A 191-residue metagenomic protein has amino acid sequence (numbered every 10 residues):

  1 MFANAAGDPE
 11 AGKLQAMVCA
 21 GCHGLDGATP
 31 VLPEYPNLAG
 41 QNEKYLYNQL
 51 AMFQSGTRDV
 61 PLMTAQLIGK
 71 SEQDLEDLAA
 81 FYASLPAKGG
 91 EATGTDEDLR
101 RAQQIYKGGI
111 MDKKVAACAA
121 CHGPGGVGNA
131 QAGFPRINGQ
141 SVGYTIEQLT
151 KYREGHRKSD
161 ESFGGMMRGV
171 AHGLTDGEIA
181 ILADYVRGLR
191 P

Functional and structural regions predicted by a protein language model:
M1-A16, D26-E34, S84-D112: Electrostatic cytochrome c docking/interface patches
M1-E10, A51, D176, R187-P191: N-terminal export/targeting leaders of redox proteins
D8, Q15, N42, Q49 (+6 more regions): Stable alpha-helical elements in mature extracytoplasmic
A11, V18, Y45, L62-A65 (+6 more regions): Extracytoplasmic/secreted proteins, especially bacterial periplasmic and envelope-associated proteins
A11-M17, E43, G108-A119, N138-E147: Sequence context surrounding c-type heme c attachment/ligation sites in exported
M17-L25, L78, V115-P124, L182: The canonical Cys-X-X-Cys-His
G24-G27, G40, G123, G139: Periodic glycine anchor positions in long extracellular repeat architectures
P30-N37, M52-G94, A130-R136, E154-I179 (+1 more regions): Axial heme c-ligation environment in periplasmic c-type cytochrome domains
